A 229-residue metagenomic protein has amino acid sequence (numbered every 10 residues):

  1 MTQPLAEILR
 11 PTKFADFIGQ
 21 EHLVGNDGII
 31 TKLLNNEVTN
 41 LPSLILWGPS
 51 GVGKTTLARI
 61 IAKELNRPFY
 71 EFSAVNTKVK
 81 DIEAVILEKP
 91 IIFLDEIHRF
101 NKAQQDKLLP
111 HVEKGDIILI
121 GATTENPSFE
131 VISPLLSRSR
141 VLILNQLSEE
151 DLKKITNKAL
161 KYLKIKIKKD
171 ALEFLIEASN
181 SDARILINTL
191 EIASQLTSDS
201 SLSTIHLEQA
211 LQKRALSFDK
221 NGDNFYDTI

Functional and structural regions predicted by a protein language model:
T2-Q3, K32-S73, L87, L109-P110 (+1 more regions): Walker A/P-loop
V24-G28, L65-I92, K102: Short glycine-rich substrate-engagement loop in P-loop NTPases that contacts/grips substrate
L34-N36, A103-S137: Conserved catalytic/switch belt of AAA+ P-loop NTPases
R67, I132-Q146: A short helix-turn-beta junction within AAA+ P-loop NTPase domains corresponding to the substrate/partner-engaging
S73, R140-K153: Conserved AAA+ ATPase "SRH/arginine-finger" region at the nucleotide-binding site
R138, D151-I165: Conserved AAA+ ATPase "sensor/coupling" helix adjacent to the nucleotide-binding pocket
E173-A178, R184-S198, I229: C-terminal helical "lid" of AAA+/P-loop NTPase domains
L196-F218: Conserved C-terminal helix/linker of AAA+ ATPases
